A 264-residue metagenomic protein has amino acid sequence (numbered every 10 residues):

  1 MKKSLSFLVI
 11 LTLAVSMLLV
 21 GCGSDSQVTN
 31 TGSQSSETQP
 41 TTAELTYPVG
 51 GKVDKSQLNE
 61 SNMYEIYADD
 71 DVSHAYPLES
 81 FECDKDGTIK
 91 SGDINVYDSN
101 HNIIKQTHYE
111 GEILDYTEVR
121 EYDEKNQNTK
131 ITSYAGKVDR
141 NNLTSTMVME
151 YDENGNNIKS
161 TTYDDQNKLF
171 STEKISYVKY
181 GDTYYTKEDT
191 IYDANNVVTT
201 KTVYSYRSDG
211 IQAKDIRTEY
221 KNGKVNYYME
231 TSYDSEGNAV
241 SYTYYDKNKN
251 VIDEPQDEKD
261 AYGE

Functional and structural regions predicted by a protein language model:
M1-F7: Positively charged n-region of N-terminal signal peptides that target proteins for export
L11-T12: Repetitive helical segments and hydrophobic/amphipathic motifs
L18-G21: C-terminal motif of bacterial Sec signal peptides marking the signal peptidase cleavage site
G23-D25: Bacterial signal peptide processing site
V28, Q39-E264: Buried hydrophobic residues that stabilize the cores of well-folded domains
